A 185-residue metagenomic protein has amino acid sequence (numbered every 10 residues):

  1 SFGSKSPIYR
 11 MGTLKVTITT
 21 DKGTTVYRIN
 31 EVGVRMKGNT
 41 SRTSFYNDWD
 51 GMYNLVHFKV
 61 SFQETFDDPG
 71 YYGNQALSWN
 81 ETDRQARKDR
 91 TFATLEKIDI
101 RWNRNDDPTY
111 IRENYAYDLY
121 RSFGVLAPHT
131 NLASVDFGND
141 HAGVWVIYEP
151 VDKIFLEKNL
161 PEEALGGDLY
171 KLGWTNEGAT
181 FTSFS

Functional and structural regions predicted by a protein language model:
S1-S185: Phosphate/dinucleotide-binding and metal-coordinating scaffold of catalytic cores in nucleotide-dependent enzymes
